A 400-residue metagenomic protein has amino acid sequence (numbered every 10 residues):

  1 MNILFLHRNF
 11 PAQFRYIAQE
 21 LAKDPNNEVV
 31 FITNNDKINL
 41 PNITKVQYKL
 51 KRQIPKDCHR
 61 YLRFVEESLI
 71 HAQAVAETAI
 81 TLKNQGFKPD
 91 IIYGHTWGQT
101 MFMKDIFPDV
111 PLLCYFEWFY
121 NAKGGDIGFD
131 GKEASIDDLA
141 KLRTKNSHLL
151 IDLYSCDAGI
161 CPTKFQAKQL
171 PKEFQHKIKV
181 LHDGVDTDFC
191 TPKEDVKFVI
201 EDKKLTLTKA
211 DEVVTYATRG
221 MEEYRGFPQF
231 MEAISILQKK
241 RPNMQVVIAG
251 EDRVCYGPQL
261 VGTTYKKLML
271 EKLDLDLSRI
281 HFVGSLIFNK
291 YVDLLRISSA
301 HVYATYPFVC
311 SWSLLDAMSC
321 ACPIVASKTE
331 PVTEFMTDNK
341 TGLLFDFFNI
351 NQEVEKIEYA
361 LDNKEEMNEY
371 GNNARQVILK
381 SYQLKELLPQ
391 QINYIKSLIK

Functional and structural regions predicted by a protein language model:
M1-V46: N-terminal subdomain of nucleotide-sugar transferases
R52-L62, V110-H148, D188, P192-K197 (+2 more regions): Acceptor-binding helix/loop patch of EC 2.4 sugar-transfer enzymes, predominantly nucleotide-sugar-dependent
D157, R296-V309, C322: Acidic donor-binding loop of glycosyltransferase active sites
F165, G184: Carbohydrate-associated surface elements
E201-R225, M231-Q238, V246-V247: Conserved donor-binding/catalytic core segment of Leloir-type glycosyltransferases
G250-V254, L260-L286: Nucleotide-activated donor-binding/catalytic signature segment of Leloir-type glycosyltransferases, i.e., the conserved
D338-N339, L343-I350, Y359-K364: Conserved acidic donor-binding segment of nucleotide-sugar-dependent glycosyltransferases
Q352, Y359, E366-S381, L387-N393: A short, well-ordered alpha-helix in the C-terminal region of glycosyltransferases
